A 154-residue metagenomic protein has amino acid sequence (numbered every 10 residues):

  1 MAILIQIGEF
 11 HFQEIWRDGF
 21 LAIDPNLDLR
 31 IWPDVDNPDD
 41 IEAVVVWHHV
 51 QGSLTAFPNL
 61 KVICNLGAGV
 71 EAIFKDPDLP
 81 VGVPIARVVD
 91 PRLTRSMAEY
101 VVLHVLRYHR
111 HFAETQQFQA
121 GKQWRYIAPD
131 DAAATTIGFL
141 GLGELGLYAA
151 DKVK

Functional and structural regions predicted by a protein language model:
M1-I41: N-terminal glycine-/charge-rich "phosphate-binding" loop or analogous flexible N-terminal tail
A2-Q6, K61-C64, A86, G138: Short, well-ordered beta-strand segments
G19, Y100, H104, Y148-K152: Rossmann-fold NAD(P)-dependent oxidoreductase module
D24-I31, A43-W47, Q117-R125: Short gly/ser/thr-rich secondary-structure transition/capping motifs
V35-D36, D76-P77, A128-D130: Short secondary-structure boundary/capping segments
D36-N37, S53-A56, D131: Structural alpha-helical scaffold elements that stabilize or flank donor/cofactor-binding regions in carbohydrate
E42-Q119: Phosphate/diphosphate ligand-binding glycine-rich loop within oxidoreductases
I127-K154: Rossmann-like dinucleotide/phosphate-binding beta-alpha-beta segment
